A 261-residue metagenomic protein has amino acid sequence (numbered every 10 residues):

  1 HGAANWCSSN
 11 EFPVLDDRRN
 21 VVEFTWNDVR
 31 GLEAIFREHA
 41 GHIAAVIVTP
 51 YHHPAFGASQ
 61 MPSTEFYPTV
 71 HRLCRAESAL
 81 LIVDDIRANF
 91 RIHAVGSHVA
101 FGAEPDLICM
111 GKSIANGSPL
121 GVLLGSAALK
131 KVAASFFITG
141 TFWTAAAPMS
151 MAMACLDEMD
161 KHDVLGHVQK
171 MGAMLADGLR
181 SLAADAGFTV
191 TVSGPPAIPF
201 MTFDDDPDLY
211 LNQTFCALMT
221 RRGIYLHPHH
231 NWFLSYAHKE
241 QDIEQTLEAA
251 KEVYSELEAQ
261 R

Functional and structural regions predicted by a protein language model:
H1-V48, E65, A173: PLP-dependent aspartate aminotransferase-fold enzymes
T49-S63, A79-F101, L107: Conserved PLP phosphate-binding loop immediately N-terminal to the Schiff-base lysine helix in PLP-dependent enzymes
A76-E77, A186, R222: Helix C-cap/helix->beta junction micro-motif
F101-A133, T144-M151: Active-site PLP attachment segment
P105-C109, A133-T141, D160-G166, L234: Short beta-alpha connecting loops at secondary-structure transitions that line or flank enzyme active sites
C155-R180: Structural signature of PLP-dependent enzymes
D160-H162, K170, R221-R261: PLP-dependent enzyme catalytic core of the Aspartate aminotransferase-like
G172-D177, A183-A217, H238: Conserved PLP-binding catalytic core of the aspartate aminotransferase-like
